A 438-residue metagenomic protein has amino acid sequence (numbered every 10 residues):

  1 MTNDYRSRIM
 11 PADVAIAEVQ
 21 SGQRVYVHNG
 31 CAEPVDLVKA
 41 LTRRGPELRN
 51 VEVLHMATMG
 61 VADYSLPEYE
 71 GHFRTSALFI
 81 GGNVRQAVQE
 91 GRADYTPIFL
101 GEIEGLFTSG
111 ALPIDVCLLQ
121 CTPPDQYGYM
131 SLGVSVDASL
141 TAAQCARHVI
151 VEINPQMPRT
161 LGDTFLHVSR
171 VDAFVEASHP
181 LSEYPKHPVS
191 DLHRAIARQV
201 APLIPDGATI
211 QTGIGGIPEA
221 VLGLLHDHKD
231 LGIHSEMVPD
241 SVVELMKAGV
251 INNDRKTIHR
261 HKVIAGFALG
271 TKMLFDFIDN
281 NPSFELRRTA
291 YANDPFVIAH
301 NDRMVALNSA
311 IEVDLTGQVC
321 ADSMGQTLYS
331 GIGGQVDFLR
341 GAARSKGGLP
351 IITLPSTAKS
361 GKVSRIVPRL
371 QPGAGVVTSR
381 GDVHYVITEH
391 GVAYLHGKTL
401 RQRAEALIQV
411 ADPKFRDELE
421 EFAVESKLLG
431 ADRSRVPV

Functional and structural regions predicted by a protein language model:
M1-V438: Conserved alpha/beta enzyme-core scaffold
